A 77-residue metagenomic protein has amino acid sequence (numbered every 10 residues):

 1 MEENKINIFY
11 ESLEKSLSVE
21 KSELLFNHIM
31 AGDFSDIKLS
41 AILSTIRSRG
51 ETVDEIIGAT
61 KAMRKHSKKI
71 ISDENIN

Functional and structural regions predicted by a protein language model:
M1-N77: Acidic, glycine/proline-rich low-complexity segments that act as flexible tails and inter-domain linkers
